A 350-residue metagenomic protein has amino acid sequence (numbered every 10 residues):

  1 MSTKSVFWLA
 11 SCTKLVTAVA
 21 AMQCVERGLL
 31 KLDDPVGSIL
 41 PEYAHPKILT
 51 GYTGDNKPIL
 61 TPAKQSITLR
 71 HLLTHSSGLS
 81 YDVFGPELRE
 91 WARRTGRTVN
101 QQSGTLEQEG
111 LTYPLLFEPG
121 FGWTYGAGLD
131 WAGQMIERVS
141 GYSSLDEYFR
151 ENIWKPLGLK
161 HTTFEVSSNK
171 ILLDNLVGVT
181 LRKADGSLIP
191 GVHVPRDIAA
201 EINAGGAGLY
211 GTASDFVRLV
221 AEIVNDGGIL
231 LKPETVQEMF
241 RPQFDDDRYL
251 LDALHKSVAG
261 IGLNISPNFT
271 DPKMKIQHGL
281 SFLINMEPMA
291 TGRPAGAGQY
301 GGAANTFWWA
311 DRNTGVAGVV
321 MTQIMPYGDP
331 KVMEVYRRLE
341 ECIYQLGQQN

Functional and structural regions predicted by a protein language model:
M1-L9, L29-K31, I48-G54, M333: Short, conserved catalytic-motif segment at the N-terminal edge
W8-V36, A44-P46, L129-E137, F216-L219 (+1 more regions): Active-site SXXK
S38-G292: Short, surface-exposed loop or secondary-structure junction motifs that flank catalytic or metal-binding residues
A184, R312-N313: Short, ordered coil/turn segments that flank beta-strands lining enzyme active or ligand-binding pockets
G302-A304: Short, small/polar residue-rich loop motifs at catalytic or cofactor-binding pockets
W308-W309, G315-M325: Short, well-ordered beta-strand elements
I324-N350: Generic C-terminus detector
